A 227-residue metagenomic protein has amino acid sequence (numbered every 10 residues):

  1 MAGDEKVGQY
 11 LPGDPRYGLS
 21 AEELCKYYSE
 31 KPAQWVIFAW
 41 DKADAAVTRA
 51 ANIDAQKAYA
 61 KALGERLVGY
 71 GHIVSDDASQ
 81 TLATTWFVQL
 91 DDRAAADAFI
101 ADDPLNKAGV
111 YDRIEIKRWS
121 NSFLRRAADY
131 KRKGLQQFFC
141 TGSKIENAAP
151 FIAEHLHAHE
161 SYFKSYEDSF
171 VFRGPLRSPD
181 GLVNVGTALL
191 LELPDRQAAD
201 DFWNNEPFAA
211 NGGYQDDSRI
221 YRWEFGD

Functional and structural regions predicted by a protein language model:
A2-D227: Conserved, structured core segments of small domains
